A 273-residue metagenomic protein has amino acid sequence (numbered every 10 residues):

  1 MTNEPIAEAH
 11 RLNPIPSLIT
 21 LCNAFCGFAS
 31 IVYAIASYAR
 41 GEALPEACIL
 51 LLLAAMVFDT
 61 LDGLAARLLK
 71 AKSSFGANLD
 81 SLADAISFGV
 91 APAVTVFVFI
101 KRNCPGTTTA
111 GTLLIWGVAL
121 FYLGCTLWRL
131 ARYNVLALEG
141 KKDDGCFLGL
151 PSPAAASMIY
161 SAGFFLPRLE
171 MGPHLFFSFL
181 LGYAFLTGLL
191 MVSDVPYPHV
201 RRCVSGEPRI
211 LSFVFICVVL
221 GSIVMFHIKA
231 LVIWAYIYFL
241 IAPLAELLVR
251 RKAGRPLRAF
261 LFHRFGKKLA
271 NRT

Functional and structural regions predicted by a protein language model:
M1-E8, D144-T273: C-terminal membrane-associated helical module and adjoining short loops/tails
M1-T60, W234, A245, A270-T273: Topogenic membrane-insertion module of multi-pass membrane proteins
I6, G63-S74, L127-K142, V192-V200 (+1 more regions): C-terminal ends of transmembrane helices
P16-T20, I49-L50, L68-A131, G163: Multi-pass membrane catalytic core of lipid/isoprenoid biosynthesis enzymes
S17-A24, A83-F88, L148-A156, P208-L211: Select subsegments of transmembrane alpha-helices in polytopic membrane proteins, especially boundary-proximal
I19-C22, C48-A55, V118-C125, A155-I159 (+2 more regions): Hydrophobic alpha-helical transmembrane segments of polytopic
A29-L50, A93-G117, S161-F179, M225-I228: Helix-coil boundary and interhelical linker segments in multi-pass alpha-helical membrane proteins
L113-A155: Hydrophobic, well-structured mid-protein blocks that either form specific transmembrane helices
